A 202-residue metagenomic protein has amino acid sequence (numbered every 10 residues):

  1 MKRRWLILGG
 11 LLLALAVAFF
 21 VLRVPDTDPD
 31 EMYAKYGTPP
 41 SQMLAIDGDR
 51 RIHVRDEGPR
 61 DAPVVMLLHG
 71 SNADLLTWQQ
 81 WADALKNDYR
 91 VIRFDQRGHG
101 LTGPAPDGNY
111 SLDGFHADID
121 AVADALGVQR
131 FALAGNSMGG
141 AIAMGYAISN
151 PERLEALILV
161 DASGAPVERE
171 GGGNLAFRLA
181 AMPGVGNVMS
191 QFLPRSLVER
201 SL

Functional and structural regions predicted by a protein language model:
M1-P63, D88-Y89: Alpha/beta-hydrolase fold catalytic core
V21-T27, E31, E168-N174, V188-L202: Conserved alpha/beta-hydrolase catalytic His-Asp/Glu region
A45-D49, R55-E57, Q96-A134, M138: Active-site loop/oxyanion-hole signature of alpha/beta-hydrolase fold enzymes
R50, D56-L101: Conserved HGGG/HGGXW glycine-rich cap/lid loop of the alpha/beta-hydrolase fold
V64, D88-R90, G127-A132, R153-A156: Structural signature of beta-strand start/N-cap positions in the alpha/beta core of ABC transporter nucleotide-binding
H69-S71, F131, G135-G140, M144: Conserved alpha/beta-hydrolase "nucleophile elbow" surrounding the catalytic nucleophile
T77-Q79, T102-G108, E168-G171: Conserved catalytic-core motifs of eukaryotic protein kinase domains, centered on the activation segment
M144, I148, E155-V188: Flexible "cap/lid" loop of the alpha/beta hydrolase fold
